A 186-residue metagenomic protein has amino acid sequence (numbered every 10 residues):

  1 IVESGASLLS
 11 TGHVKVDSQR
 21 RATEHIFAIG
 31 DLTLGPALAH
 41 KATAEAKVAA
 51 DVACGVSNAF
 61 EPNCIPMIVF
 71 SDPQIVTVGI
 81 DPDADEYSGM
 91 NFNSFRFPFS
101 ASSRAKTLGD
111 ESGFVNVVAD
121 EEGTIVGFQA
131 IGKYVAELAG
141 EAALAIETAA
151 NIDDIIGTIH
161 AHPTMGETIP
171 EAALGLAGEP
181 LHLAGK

Functional and structural regions predicted by a protein language model:
I1-V52: FAD-site-proximal beta/loop scaffold in flavoenzymes
S18-E24, S57, Y134, E147: A generic short alpha-helical patch detector that favors 3-5-residue windows in or near N-terminal regions
Q19-A22, E61-P62, L108-D110: Solvent-exposed alpha-helices and their adjacent loops that cap or buttress functional pockets in soluble metabolic
G35, A59, A101: Flexible, glycine-rich phosphate/dinucleotide-binding loops and adjacent beta-alpha linkers at cofactor/substrate
H40-N63, M90-N91, T148: Internal hydrophobic alpha-helix adjacent to the cofactor/substrate pocket in enzyme cavities
C54, F70-D81, E86-K186: Flexible, glycine-rich terminal cap/loop adjacent to redox cofactors in electron-transfer oxidoreductases
N58-Q74: Flexible, acidic loop-helix segments that line cofactor/substrate-binding pockets
